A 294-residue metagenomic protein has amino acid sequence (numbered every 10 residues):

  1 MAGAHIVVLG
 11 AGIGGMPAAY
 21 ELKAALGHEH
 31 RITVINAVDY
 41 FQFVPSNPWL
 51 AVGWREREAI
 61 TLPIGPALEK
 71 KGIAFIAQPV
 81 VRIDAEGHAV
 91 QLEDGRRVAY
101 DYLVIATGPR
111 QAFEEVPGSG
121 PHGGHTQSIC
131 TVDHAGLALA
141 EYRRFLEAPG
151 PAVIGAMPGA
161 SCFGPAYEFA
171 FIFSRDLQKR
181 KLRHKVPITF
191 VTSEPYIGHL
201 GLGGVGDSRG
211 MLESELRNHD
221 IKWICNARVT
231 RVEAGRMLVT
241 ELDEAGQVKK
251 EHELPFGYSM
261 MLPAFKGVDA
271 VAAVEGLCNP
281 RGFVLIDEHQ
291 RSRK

Functional and structural regions predicted by a protein language model:
A2, A112, P121-A148, P255-K294: FAD-site-proximal beta/loop scaffold in flavoenzymes
A2-A74, P158-G203: Beta1-alpha1 glycine-rich phosphate/pyrophosphate-binding loop at the start of Rossmann-like nucleotide-binding domains
R31-T33, K70-I83, V98, S174-L285: A Rossmann-like FAD-binding core segment of flavoenzymes
V44-P48, V116-G118, A273: Short acidic, glycine/proline-rich loop/turn micro-motifs
A67-P117: A conserved beta-strand/loop capping segment in the N-terminal third of enzymes that catalyze redox or closely related
D94, T107-G108, A156, E241 (+1 more regions): Glycine-rich, N-terminal phosphate-binding loop of Rossmann-like dinucleotide-binding domains
T107-K181: Glycine-rich dinucleotide-binding loop and its adjacent helix/turn
